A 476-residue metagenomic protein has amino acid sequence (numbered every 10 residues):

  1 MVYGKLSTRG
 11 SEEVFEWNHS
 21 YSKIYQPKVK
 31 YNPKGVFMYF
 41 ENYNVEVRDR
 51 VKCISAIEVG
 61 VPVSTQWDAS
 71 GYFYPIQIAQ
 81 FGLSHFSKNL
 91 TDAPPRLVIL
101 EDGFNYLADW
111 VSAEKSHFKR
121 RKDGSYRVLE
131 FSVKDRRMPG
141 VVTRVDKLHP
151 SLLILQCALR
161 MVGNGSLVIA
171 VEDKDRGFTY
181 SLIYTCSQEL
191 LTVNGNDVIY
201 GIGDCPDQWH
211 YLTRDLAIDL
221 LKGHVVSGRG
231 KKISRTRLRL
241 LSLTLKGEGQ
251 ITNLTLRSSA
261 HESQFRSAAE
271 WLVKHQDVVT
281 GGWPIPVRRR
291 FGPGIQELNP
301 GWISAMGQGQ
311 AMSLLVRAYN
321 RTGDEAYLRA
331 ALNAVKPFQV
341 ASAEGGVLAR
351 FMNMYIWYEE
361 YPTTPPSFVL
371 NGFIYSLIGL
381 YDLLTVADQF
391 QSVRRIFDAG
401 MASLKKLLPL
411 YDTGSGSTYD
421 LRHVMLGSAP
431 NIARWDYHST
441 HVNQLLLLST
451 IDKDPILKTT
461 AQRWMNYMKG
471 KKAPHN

Functional and structural regions predicted by a protein language model:
Y3-E13, N18-D68, N164, E172-D175 (+5 more regions): Long, well-ordered core segments of solenoidal/helical folds
S7, H19-Y21, P94-K115, R257-S259: Extracellular carbohydrate-recognition regions
N44-A69, G281-W302, L348-N371, T413-T440: Carbohydrate-binding/catalytic loop surfaces
Y74-N89, W302-Y319, S367-L384, A433-S449: Well-ordered alpha-helical segments within folded domains of soluble proteins
K88-V98, K222-H224, R257-S267, A318-N333 (+2 more regions): Structural helix-adjacent loops and short alpha-helical linkers that scaffold large soluble proteins
V111-V141, T185-S187, T192: Short carbohydrate-recognition loop motifs
S132-M138, L148-K222, E248-Q250: Extracellular ligand-binding interfaces
L238-S263, I285: Exposed low-complexity, polar/acidic, P/S/T/G-rich flexible segments that act as propeptides, protease-susceptible
